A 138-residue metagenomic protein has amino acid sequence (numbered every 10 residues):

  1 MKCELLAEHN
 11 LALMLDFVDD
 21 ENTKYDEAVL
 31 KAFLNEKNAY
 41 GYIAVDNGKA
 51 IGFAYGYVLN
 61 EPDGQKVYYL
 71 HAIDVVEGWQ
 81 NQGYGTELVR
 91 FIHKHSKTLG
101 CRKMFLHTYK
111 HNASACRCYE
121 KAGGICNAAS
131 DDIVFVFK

Functional and structural regions predicted by a protein language model:
M1-Q65, H71, V89-R90, D132: Acetyl-CoA-dependent GNAT
Y69, D74, F105-H107: Conserved beta-strand segments that form the floor/walls of ligand-binding pockets within enzyme and binding domains
V76-G78, Q82, K110-H111: Active-site acidic-Proline motif in GNAT/NAT acetyltransferases
W79, G83-F91: Conserved acetyl-CoA pyrophosphate-binding loop and the N-cap/start of the following alpha-helix in GNAT-like
T86, K110-I133, F137: Conserved active-site alpha-helix within GNAT-family acetyltransferase domains
S96-H107: Conserved GNAT acetyl-CoA-binding A-motif
